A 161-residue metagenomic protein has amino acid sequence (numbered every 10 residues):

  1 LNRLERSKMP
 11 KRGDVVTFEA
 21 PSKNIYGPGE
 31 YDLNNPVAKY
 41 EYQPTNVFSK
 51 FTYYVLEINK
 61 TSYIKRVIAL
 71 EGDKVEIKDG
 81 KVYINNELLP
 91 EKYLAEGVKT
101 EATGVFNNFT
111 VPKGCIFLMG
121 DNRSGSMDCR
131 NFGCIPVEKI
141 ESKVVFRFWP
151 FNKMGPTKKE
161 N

Functional and structural regions predicted by a protein language model:
L1-N161: Extended hydrophobic leader/signal-anchor segments used for secretion and membrane insertion
